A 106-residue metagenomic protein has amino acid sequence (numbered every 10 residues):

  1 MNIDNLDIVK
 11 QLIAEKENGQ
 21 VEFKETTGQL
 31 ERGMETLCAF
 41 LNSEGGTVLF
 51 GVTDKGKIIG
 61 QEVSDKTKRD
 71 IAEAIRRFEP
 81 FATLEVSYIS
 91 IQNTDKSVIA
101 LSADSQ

Functional and structural regions predicted by a protein language model:
M1-Q106: Conserved N-terminal catalytic/coupling substructures associated with nucleotide/phosphate chemistry
